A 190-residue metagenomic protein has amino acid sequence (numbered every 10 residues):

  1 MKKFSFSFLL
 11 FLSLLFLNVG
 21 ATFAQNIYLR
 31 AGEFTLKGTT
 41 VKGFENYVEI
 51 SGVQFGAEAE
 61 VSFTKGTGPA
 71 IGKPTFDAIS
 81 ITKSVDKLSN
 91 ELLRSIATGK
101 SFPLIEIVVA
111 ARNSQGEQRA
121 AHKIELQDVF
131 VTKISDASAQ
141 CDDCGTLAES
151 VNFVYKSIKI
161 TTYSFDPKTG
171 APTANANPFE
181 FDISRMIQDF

Functional and structural regions predicted by a protein language model:
M1-F4: Positively charged n-region of N-terminal signal peptides that target proteins for export
F8-N18: Bacterial N-terminal signal peptides
T22-F190: Glycine-rich, low-complexity intrinsically disordered segments
